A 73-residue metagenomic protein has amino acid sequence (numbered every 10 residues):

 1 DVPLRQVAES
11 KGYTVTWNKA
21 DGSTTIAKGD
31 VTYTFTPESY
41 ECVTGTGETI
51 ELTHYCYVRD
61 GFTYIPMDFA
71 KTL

Functional and structural regions predicted by a protein language model:
D1-L73: Primary recognition of N-terminal secretory signal peptides and signal-anchoring hydrophobic helices
